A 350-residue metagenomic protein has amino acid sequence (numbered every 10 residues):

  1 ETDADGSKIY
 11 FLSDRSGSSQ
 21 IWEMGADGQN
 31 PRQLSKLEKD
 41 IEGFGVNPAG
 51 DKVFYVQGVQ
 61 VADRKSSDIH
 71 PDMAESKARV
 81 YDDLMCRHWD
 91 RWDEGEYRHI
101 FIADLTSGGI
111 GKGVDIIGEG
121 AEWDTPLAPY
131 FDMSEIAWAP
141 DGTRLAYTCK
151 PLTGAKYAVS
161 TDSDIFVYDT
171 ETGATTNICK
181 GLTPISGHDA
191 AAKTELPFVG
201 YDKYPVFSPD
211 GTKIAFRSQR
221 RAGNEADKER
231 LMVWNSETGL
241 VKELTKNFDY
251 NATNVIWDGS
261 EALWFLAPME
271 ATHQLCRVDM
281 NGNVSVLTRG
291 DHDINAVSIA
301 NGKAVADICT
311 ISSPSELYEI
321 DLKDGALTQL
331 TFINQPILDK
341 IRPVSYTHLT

Functional and structural regions predicted by a protein language model:
E1-L12, N30-P31, E38-V53, C86-D93 (+12 more regions): Conserved beta-propeller blade repeats
R15-S18, Q60-D63, L152-G154, R221-G223 (+2 more regions): Short glycine/acidic-enriched loop and turn motifs that connect beta-strands
G25-Q29, L105-G108, T170-G173, S236-G239 (+2 more regions): Short loop/turn segments that connect beta-strands within beta-propeller blades
Q29-P31, I110-D115, A174-N177, L240-E243 (+2 more regions): Predominantly a core beta-strand signature of beta-propeller blades across repeat-based propeller domains
G58-A121, M133, T148-P151, A155-F166 (+4 more regions): Predominantly five- to eight-bladed beta-propeller fold
G95, K303-L322: Structured, non-catalytic alpha/beta "coupling" segments that mediate domain-domain communication and provide generic
T347-T350: Conserved small/polar residues in nucleotide/adenosyl-binding loops
